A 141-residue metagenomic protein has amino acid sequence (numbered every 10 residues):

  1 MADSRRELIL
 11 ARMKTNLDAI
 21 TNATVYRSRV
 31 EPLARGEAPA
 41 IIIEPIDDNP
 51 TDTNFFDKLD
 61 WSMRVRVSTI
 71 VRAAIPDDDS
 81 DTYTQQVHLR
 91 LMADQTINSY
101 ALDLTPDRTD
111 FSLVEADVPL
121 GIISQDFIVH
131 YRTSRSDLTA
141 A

Functional and structural regions predicted by a protein language model:
M1-A34, P45-A141: Charged, amphipathic alpha-helical segments and their flanking helix caps
